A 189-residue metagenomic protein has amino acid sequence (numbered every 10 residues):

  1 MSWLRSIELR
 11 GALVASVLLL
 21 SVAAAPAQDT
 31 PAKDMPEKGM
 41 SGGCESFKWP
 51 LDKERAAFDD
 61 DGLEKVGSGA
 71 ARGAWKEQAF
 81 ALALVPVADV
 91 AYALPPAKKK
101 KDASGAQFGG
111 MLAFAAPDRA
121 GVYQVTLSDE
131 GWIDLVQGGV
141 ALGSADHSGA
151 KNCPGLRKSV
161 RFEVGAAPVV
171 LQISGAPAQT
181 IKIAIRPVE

Functional and structural regions predicted by a protein language model:
S2-L13: Bacterial N-terminal signal peptides that target proteins for export
A12-S21: Bacterial N-terminal signal peptides
D29, K33-A106: Non-catalytic extracellular/lumenal accessory regions of secreted precursors
G105-A116: Short beta-strands within extracellular/lumenal beta-sheet-rich domains
M111-L112, C153-G165, P187: Beta-sandwich interaction modules
G121-Y123, F162-P177: Noncatalytic modules at the cell exterior or secretory-pathway interfaces, chiefly beta-strand-rich lectin/adhesion
E130-A145: Short, surface-exposed beta-strand/strand-loop-strand elements in extracellular ectodomains
P177-V188: Edge beta-strands of jelly-roll/beta-sandwich modules across compartments, strongly enriched in secreted/luminal
